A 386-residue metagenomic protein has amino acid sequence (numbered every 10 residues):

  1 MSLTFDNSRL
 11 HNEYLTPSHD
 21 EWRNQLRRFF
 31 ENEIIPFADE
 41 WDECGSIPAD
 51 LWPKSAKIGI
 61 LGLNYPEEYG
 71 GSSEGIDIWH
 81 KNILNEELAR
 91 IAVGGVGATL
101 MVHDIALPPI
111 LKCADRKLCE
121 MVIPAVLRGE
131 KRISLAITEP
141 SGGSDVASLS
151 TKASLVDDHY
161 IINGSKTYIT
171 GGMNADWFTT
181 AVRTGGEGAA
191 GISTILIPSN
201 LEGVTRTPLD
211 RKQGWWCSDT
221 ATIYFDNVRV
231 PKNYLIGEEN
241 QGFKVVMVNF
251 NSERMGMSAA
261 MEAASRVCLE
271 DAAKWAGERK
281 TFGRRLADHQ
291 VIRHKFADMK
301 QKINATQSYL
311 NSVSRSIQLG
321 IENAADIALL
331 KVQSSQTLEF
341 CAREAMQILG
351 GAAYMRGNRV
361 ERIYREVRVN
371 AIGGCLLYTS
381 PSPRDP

Functional and structural regions predicted by a protein language model:
S2-Y14: Short, contiguous pre-domain boundary segments
H11, L15-P17, T184, T194 (+2 more regions): Glycine-rich beta->alpha junctions and the first turn(s) of the following alpha-helix
I35-S46, A273, G277-R284, K300-Q333 (+1 more regions): C-terminal helix-coil-helix/basic helical segment that borders enzyme active sites and/or dimer interfaces and provides
K57-E130, T170-W177, I317, R362-R365: Internal helix-loop-helix
E130-I137: A short, Trp-centered hydrophobic/proline-enriched beta-strand micro-motif
T151-A153: A structural signal for short hydrophobic beta-strand segments in well-ordered beta-sheet cores
D158-H159, N163-R206: A short core secondary-structure module
Y378-P386: Single conserved hydrophobic/aromatic residue that forms the stacking wall/gate of nucleotide- or nucleobase-binding
